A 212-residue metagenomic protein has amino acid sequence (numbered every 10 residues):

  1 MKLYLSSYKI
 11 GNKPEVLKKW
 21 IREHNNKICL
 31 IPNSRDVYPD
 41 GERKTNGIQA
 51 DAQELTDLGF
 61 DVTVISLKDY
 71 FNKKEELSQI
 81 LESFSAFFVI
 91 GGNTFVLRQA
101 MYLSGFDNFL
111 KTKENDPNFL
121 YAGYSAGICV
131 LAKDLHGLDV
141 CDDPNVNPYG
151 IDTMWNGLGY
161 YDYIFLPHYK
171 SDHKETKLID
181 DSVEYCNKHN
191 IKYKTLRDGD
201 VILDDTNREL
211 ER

Functional and structural regions predicted by a protein language model:
M1-H24, S34-N46, E54, G137-R212: C-terminal and late-domain segments of enzyme folds
N25, G59, S83-F84, Y161-D162: Short, well-ordered alpha-helix to beta-strand connector turns
K27-C29: Conserved beta-strand elements of the Class I
S34-D36, G92-F95, A126-G127, K170: Short glycine-rich anion-binding loops that position phosphate/pyrophosphate groups of nucleotides and phosphorylated
Q49-V62: Short helix-loop-beta junction
V62-F119: Flexible gly/pro-rich beta->alpha loop and the following alpha-helix that scaffold active-site loops
Q99-Y102, D107-D116, L120-Y169: Class I SAM-dependent methyltransferase SAM-binding "motif I" and its flanking Rossmann-like core
